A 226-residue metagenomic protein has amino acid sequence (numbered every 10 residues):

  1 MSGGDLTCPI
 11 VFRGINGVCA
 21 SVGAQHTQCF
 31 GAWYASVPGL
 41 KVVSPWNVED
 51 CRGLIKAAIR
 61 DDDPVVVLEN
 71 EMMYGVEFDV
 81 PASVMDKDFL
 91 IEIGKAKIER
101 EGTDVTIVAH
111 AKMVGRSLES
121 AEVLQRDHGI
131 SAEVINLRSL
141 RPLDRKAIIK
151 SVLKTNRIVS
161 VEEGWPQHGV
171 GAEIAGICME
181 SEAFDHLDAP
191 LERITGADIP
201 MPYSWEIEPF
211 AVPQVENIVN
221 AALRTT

Functional and structural regions predicted by a protein language model:
G3-D61, G196, N220: Conserved thiamine diphosphate
D5-V11, C19-S21, E71-T226: Thiamine diphosphate
V37, D61-D62, T155, S181: Acidic-histidine catalytic/liganding microenvironments
D62-P64, D104: Short, surface-exposed beta-edge/turn micro-motifs
